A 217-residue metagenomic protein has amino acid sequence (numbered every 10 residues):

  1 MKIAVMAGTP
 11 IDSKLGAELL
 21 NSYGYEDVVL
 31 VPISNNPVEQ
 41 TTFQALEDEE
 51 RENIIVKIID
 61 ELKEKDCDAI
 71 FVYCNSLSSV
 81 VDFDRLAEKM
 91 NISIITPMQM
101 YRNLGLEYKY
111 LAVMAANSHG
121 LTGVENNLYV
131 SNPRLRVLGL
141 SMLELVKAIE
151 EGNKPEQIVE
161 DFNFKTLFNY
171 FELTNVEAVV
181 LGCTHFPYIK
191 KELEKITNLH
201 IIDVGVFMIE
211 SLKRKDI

Functional and structural regions predicted by a protein language model:
M1-I217: Non-catalytic structural scaffold of enzyme domains
